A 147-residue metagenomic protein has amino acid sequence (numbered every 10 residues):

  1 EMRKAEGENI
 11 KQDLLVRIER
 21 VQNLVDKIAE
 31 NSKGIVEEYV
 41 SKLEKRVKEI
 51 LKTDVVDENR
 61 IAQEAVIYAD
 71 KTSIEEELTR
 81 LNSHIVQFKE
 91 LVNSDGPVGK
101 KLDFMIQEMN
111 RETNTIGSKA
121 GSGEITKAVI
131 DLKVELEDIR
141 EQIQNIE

Functional and structural regions predicted by a protein language model:
E1-E147: N-terminal intrinsically disordered, cationic/polar leader segments that include organellar targeting peptides
